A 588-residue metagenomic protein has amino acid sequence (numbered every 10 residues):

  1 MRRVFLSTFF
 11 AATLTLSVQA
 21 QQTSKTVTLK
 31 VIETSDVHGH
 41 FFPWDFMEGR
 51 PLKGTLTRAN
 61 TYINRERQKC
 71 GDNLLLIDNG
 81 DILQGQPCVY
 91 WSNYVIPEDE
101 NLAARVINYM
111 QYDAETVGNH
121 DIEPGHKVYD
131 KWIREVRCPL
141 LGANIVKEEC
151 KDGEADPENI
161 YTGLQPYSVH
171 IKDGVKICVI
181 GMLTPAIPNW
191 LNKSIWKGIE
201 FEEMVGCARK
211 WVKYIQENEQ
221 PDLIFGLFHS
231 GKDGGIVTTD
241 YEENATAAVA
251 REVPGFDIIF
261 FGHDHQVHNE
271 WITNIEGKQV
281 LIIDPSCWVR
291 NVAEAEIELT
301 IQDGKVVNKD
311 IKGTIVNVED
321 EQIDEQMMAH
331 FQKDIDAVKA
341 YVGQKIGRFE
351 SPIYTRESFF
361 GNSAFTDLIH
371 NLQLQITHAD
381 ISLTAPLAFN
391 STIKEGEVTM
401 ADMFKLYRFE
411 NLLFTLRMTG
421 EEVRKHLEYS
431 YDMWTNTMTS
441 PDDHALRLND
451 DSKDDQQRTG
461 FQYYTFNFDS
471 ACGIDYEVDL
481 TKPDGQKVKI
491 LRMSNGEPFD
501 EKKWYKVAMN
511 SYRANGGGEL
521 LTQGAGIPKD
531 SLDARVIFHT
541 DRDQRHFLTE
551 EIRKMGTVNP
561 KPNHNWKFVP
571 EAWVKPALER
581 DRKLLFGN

Functional and structural regions predicted by a protein language model:
M1-K25: Bacterial Sec-dependent N-terminal signal peptides
Q21-D320, F360-L372, S382: Acidic, metal/ion-coordinating pockets
Q22-K30, T34, G39-G49, K53-Q68 (+4 more regions): Catalytic centers of hydrolytic enzymes
